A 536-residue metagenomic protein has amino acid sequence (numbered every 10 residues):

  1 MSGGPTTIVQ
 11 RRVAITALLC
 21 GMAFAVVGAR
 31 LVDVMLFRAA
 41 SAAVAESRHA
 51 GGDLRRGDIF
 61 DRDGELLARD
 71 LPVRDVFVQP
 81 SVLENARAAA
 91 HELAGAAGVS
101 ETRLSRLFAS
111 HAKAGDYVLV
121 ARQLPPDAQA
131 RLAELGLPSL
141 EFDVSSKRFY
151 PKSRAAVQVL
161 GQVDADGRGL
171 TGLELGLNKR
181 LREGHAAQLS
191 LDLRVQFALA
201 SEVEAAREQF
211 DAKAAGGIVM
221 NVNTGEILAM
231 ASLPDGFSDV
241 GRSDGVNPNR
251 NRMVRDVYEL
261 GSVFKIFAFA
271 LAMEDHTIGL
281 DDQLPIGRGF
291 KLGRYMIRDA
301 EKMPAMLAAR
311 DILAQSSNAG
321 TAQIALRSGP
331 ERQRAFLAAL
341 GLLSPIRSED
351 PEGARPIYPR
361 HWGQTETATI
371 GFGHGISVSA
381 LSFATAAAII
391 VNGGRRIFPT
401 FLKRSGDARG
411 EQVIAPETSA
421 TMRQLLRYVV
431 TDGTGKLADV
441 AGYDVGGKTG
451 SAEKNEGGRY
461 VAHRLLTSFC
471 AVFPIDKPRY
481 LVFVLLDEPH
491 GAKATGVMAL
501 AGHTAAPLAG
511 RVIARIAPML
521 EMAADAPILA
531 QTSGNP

Functional and structural regions predicted by a protein language model:
M1-T7: N-terminal Lys/Arg-rich, disordered targeting/topogenic segments
T7-A39: Hydrophobic alpha-helical transmembrane signal-anchor segments
V26, V78, V82, A88-A97 (+4 more regions): Small/polar-residue-rich segments within soluble enzyme cores
M35-D53, E65, R69-P72, F77-V78 (+9 more regions): Short pre-catalytic segments that frame enzyme active sites
D53-R56, P72-V76, A114-D116, P138 (+10 more regions): Envelope-exposed proteins and targeting segments
R62, E92-S100, L107, Q123 (+17 more regions): Structured segments of extracytoplasmic/periplasmic soluble domains in secreted or envelope-associated proteins
G64, V159, A386: Acidic/polar, glycine-anchored loop/turn motif associated with catalytic or activation segments that engage anionic
A68, G217-S262, F267-K493, A501-A505 (+2 more regions): Beta-lactam-recognizing serine transpeptidase/beta-lactamase-like catalytic domain environment
